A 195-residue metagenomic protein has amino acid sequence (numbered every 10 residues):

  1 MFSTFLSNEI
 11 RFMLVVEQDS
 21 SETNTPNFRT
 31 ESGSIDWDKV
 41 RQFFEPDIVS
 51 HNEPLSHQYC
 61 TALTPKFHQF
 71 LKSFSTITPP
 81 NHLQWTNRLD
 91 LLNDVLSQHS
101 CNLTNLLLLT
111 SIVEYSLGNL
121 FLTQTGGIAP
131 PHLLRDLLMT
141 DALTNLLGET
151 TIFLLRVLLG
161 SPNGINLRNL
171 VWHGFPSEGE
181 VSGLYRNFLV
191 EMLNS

Functional and structural regions predicted by a protein language model:
F2-T150: Amphipathic alpha-helical interface elements
L83, N87, I152-S195: Charge-enriched, short contiguous segments at helix-coil
